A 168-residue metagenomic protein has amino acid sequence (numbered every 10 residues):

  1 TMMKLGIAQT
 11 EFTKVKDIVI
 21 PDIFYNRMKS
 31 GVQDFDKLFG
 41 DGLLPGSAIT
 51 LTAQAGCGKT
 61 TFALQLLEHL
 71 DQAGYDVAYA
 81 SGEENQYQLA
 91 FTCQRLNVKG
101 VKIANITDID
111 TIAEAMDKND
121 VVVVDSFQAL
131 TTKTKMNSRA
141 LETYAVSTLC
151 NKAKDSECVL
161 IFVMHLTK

Functional and structural regions predicted by a protein language model:
T1-Q9, M136, V163: Short, small/acidic-rich helices and loops at N termini and domain boundaries of DNA replication/processing enzymes
M3-K99, D108-D117, V124: The Walker A/P-loop phosphate-binding site
Q72, L141-L166: Substrate-engagement module of ASCE P-loop NTPases
V101-I106, T131-T143: Flexible beta-alpha connector loops of hexameric P-loop NTPases
A115, K135, L149-K152: C-terminal structured domain segments across diverse proteins
V124, T134, V159-I161: Positively charged, low-complexity, intrinsically disordered RNA-binding extensions
D125-F127, H165: Walker B catalytic acidic pair
